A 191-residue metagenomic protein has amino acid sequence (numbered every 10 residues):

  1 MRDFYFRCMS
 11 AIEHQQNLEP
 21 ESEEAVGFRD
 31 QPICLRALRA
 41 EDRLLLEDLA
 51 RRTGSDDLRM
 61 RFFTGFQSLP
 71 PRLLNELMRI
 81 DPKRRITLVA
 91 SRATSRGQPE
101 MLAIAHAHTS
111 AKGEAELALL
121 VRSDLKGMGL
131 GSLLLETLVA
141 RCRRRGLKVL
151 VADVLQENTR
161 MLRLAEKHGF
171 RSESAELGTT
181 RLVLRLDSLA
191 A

Functional and structural regions predicted by a protein language model:
R2-A191: Long, contiguous binding/interaction regions
